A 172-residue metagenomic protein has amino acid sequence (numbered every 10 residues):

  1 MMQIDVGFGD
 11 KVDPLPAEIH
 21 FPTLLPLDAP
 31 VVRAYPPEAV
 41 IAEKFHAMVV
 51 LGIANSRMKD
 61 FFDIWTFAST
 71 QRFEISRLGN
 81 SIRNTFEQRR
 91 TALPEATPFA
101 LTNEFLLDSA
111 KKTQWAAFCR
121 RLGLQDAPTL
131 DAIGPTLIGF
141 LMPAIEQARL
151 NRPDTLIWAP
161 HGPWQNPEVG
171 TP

Functional and structural regions predicted by a protein language model:
M1-P172: Structured mid-to-C-terminal alpha-helical surface segments
